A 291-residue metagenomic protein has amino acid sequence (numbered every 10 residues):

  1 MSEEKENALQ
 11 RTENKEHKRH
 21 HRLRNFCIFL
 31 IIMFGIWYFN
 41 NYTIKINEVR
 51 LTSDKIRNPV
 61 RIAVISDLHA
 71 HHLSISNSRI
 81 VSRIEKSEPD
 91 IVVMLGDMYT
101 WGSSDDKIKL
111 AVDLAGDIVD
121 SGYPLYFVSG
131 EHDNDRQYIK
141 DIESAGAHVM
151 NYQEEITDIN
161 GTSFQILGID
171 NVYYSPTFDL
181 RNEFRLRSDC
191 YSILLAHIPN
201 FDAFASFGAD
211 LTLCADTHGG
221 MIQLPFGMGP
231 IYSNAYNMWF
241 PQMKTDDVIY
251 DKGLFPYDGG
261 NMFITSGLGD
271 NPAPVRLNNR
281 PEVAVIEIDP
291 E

Functional and structural regions predicted by a protein language model:
M1-H21: N-terminal Lys/Arg-rich, disordered targeting/topogenic segments
R22-F39: Hydrophobic membrane-insertion alpha-helices, especially the h-region of bacterial N-terminal signal peptides
I44-S74, I169-N171, L180-P199: Mobile, glycine- and charge-enriched loop segments and immediately flanking short secondary-structure elements within
T52-A63, A147, E155-G168, P256-M262 (+1 more regions): Beta-strand-turn-beta hairpins that frame and shape the catalytic cleft of phosphate-ester-processing enzymes
N58-Q153: Membrane-embedded segments
H69, Y99, H132-D133, E154 (+4 more regions): Catalytic metal-binding/acid-base residues of hydrolase active sites
K140, S144-A145, I159-F204, R276: Binuclear metal-dependent hydrolase catalytic cores centered on His/Asp/Glu-rich metal-binding motifs
P199-A284: Conserved beta-sheet core of the metallophosphoesterase superfamily
